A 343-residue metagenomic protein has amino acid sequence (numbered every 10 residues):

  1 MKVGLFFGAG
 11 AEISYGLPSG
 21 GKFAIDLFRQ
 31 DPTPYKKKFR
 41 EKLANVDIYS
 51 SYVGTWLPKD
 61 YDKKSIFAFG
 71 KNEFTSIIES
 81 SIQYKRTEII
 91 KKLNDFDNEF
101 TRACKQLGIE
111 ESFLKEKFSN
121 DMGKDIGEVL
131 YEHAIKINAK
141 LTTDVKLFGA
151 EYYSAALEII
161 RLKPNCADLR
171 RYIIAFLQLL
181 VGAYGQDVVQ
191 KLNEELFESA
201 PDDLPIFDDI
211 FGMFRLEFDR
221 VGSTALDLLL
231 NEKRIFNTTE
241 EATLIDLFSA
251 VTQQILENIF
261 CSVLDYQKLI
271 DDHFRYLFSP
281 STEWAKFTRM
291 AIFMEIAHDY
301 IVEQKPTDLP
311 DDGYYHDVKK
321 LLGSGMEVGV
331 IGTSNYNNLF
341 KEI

Functional and structural regions predicted by a protein language model:
M1-G332, N337-I343: Non-catalytic accessory regions outside enzyme or core folds
